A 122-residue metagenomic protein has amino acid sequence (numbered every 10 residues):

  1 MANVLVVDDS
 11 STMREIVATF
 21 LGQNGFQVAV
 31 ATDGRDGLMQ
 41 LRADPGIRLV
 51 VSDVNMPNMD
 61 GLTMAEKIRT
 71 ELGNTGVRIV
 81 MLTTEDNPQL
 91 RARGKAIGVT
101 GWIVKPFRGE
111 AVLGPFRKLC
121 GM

Functional and structural regions predicted by a protein language model:
E15-Q23: Charged docking surfaces used in two-component/phosphorelay signaling
V30-L49, A92: Acidic, metal-coordinating helix/loop segments flanking the phosphotransfer/catalytic sites of two-component signaling
G46-R48, G73-R78: His-Asp phosphorelay/catalytic-motif detector in bacterial-type signaling
D53, T83: Active-site residues of response regulator receiver
M56: Receiver (REC) domain active-site loop signature in two-component systems and cognate sites in sensor histidine kinases
F107-F116: C-terminal output helix
